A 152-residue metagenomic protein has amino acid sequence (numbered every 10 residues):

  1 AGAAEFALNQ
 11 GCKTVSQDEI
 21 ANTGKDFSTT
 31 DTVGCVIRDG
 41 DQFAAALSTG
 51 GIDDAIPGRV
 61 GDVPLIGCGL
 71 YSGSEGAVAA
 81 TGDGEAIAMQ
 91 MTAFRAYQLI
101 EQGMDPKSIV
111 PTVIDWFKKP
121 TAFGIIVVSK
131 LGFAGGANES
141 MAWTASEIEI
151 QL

Functional and structural regions predicted by a protein language model:
A1-L152: N-terminal nucleophile
